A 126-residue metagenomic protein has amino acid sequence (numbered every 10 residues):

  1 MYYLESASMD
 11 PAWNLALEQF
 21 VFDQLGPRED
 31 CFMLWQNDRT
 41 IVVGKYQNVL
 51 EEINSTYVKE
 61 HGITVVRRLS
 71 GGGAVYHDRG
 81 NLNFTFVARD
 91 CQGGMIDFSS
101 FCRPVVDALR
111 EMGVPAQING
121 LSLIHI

Functional and structural regions predicted by a protein language model:
M1-E52, T56: Active-site loop/lid in soluble adenylation, ligation, and acyl-transfer enzymes
E5, L34, V65-R67, A116-G120: General beta-strand structural signal in soluble alpha/beta enzymes
P27-C31, N37-R39, E60-I63, R79-N81 (+1 more regions): Short coil/turn connectors at secondary-structure junctions
E52-A74: Active-site cofactor/substrate anionic-group-binding motifs, chiefly glycine- and Lys/Arg-rich phosphate-binding loops
L69-R89: Residues forming anionic-ligand binding surfaces in small-molecule and nucleic-acid pockets of primarily soluble enzymes
S70-A74, V114, G120-S122: Catalytic micro-motifs at enzyme active sites that drive phosphoryl/nucleotidyl and oxygen chemistry
F84-G120: A generic, well-ordered mixed alpha/beta core segment in the N-terminal half of proteins
I124-I126: Conserved small/polar residues in nucleotide/adenosyl-binding loops
